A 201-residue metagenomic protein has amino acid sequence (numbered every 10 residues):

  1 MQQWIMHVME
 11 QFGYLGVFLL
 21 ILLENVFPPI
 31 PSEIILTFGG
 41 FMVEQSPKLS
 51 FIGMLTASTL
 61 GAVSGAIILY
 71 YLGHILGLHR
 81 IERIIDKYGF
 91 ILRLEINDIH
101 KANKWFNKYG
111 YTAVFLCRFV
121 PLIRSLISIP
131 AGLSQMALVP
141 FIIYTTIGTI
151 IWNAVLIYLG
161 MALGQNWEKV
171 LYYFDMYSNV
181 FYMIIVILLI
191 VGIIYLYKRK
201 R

Functional and structural regions predicted by a protein language model:
M1-L19, S46-S125, L133-S134, Q165-V186 (+1 more regions): Membrane-interfacial helix-loop-helix
F18-L36, C117: Transmembrane alpha-helix interface/packing and boundary motifs in multi-pass membrane proteins, characterized by
L23-E24, H74-G77, I143-I150: Alpha-helical transmembrane segments of integral membrane proteins, especially early/N-terminal helices
I35-L36, L69, I99, L156: A general structural signal for well-ordered alpha-helical segments in protein cores
L36-G61, P130-I151, V155: Interfacial segments of multi-pass membrane proteins
V155-E168: Transmembrane alpha-helical segments of integral membrane proteins
